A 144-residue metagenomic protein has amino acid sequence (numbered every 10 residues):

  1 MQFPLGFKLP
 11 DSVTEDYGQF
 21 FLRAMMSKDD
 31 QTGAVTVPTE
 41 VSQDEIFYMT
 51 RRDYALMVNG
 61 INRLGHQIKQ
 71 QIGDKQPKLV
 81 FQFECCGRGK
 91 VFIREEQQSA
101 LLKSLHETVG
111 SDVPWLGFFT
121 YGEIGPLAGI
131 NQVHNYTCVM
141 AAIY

Functional and structural regions predicted by a protein language model:
M1-T108, F118-Y144: Small-residue-enriched flexible segments
D112-P114: Proline-centered loop/turn at the N-terminus of a beta-strand
